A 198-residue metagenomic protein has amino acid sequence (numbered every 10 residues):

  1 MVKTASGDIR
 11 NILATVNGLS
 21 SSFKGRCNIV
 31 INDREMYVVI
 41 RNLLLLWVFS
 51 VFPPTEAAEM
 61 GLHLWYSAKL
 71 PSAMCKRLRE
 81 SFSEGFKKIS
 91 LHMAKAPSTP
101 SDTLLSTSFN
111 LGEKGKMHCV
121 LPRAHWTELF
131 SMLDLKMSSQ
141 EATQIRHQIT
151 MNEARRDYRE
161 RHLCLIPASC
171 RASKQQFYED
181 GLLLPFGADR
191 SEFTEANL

Functional and structural regions predicted by a protein language model:
M1-V16, R26-N32: Conserved class I S-adenosyl-L-methionine
S20-L198: Class I S-adenosyl-L-methionine-dependent methyltransferase module
